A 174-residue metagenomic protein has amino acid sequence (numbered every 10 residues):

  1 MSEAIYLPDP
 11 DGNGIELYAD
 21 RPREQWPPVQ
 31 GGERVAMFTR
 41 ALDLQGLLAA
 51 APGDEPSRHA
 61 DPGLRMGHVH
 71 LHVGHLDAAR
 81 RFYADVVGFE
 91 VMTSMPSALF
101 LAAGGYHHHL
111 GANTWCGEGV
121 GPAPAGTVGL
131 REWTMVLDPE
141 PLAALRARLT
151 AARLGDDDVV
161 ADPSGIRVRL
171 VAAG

Functional and structural regions predicted by a protein language model:
M1-S2: Asp-box/WD-like beta-propeller blade repeats and closely related beta-sheet repeat scaffolds
P8-T93, G104-G174: Glyoxalase I/VOC metalloenzyme domain signal
M95-S97: Ser/Thr- and Asn-enriched, surface-exposed coil loops between beta-strands
